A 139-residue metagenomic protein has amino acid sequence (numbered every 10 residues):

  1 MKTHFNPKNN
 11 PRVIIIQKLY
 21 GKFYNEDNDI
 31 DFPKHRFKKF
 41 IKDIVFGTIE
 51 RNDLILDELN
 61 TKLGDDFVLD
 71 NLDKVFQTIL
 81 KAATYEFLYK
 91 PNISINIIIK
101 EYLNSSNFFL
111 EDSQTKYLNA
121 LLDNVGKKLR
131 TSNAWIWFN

Functional and structural regions predicted by a protein language model:
M1-F108, S113-Q114, N119-N139: N-terminal interaction/assembly modules
